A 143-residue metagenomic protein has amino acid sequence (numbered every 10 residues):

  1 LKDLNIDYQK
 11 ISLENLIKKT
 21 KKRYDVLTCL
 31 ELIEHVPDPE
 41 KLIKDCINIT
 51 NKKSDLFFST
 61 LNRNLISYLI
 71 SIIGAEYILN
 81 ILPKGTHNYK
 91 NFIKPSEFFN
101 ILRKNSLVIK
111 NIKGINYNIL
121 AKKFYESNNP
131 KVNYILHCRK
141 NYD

Functional and structural regions predicted by a protein language model:
L1-L4, I73-G74, F124-N128: Short low-complexity, flexible loop/linker segments enriched in glycine and/or proline with clustered acidic
L1-Y68, P95-F98, L136-Y142: Conserved SAM-binding loop
D7-Q9, K110-K113: General small-molecule cofactor/ligand-binding pocket signal
T60, L79-E97: Acceptor-substrate binding/catalytic loop of class I
R63, Y117-I119: Residue-level marker for beta-strand->alpha-helix junctions and adjacent short loops that shape enzyme
S67-Y77: Short, flexible, mixed-charge acidic loops at enzyme active sites
Y89-I112: Short alpha-helix
K122-D143: Core SAM-dependent methyltransferase catalytic element
